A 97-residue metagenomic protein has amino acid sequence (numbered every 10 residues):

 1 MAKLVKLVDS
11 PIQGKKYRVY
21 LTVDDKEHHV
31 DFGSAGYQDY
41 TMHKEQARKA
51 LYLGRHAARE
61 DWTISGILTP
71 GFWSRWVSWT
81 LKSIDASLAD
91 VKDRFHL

Functional and structural regions predicted by a protein language model:
M1-L97: Arg/Lys-rich, low-complexity, intrinsically disordered basic segments
